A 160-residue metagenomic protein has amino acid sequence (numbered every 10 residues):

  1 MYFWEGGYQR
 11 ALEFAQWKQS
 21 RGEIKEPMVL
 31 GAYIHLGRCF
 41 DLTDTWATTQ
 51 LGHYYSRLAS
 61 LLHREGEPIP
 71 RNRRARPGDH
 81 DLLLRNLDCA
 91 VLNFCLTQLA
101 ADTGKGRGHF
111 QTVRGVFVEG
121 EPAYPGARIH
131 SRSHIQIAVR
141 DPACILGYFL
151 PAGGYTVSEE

Functional and structural regions predicted by a protein language model:
M1-K18: Extended catalytic/binding region for NAD+/ADP-ribose chemistry, centered on the ART fold
K18-V29: Cytochrome P450 catalytic domain signature, combining two hallmark sequence patches
P27-E160: Active-site and NAD+-binding cores of ADP-ribose-processing enzymes
